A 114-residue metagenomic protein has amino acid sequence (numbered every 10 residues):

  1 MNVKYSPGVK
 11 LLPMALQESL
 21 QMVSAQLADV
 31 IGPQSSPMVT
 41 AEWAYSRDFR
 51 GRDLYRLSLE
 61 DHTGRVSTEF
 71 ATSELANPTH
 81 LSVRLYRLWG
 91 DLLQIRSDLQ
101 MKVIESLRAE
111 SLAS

Functional and structural regions predicted by a protein language model:
M1-Y45, V83-G90: Negatively charged, low-complexity tracts enriched in Asp/Glu with abundant Ser/Thr
N2-Y5, L88-S114: C-terminal low-complexity, charged extensions that often adopt amphipathic alpha-helices
S46-D48, H62: Short polar/acidic secondary-structure junctions
D48-Y55: A short, glycine/Asx- and small/polar-enriched loop/turn that sits immediately N-terminal to a beta-strand
S58-I95, M101: Intrinsically disordered, low-complexity regulatory segments enriched in Ser/Thr/Pro and charged residues
